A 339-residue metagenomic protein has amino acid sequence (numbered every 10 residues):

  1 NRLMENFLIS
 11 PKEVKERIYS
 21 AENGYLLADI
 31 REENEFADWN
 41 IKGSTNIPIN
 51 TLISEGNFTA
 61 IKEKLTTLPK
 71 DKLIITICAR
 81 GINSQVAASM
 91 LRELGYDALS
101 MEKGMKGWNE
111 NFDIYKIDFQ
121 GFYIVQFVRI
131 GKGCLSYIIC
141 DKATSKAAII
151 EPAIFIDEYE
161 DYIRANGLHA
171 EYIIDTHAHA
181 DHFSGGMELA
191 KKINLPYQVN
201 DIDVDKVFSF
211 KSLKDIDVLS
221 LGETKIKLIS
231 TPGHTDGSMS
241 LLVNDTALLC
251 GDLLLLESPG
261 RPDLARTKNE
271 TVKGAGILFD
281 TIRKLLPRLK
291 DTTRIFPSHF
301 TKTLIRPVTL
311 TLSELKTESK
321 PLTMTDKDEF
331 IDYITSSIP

Functional and structural regions predicted by a protein language model:
N1-D38, K42, F112-L135, Y333-P339: Flexible, polar/low-complexity N-terminal or interdomain linker segments that lie immediately upstream of folded
V14, L26-R31, I47, I149-I150 (+1 more regions): Short hydrophobic beta-strand that contains or immediately precedes a catalytic carboxylate
E33-N34, N83, I156-D157, A178-S184 (+5 more regions): Active-site environment of divalent metal-dependent phosphoester hydrolases
I47, A60-K106: Catalytic cysteine-centered active loop of the rhodanese-like fold, especially the PTP/DSP P-loop
A88-D118, K146-P152, L249, Y333: Metallo-beta-lactamase
S89, G133, T144-A147, I154-I229: Active-site HxH/HxHxD metal-binding segment of metal-dependent hydrolases
I117-N166, L241-G251, E257: Conserved beta-strand hairpin/beta-sheet module of binuclear metal-dependent hydrolase folds, prominently
T144-S145, I149, D203, K225 (+1 more regions): Metallo-beta-lactamase
